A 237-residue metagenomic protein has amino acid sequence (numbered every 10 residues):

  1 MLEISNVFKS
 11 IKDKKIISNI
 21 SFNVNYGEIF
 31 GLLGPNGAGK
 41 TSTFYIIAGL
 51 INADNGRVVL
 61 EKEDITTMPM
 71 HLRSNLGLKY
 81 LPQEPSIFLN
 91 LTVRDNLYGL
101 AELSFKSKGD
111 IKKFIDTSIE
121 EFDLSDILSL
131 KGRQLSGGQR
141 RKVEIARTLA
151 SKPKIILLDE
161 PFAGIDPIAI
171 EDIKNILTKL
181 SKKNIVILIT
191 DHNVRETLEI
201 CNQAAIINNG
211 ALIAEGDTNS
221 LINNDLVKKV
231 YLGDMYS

Functional and structural regions predicted by a protein language model:
L33-P35: The feature captures the beta-strand-to-loop junction immediately N-terminal to the Walker
G56-D64, L76: Conserved ABC transporter NBD signature motif
Y98, G109-I127, K174, T178: Conserved ABC ATPase "signature" region
K131-L135, Q139: Conserved ABC ATPase signature
I156-D159: Catalytic Walker B motif of ABC-type/P-loop ATPase nucleotide-binding domains
